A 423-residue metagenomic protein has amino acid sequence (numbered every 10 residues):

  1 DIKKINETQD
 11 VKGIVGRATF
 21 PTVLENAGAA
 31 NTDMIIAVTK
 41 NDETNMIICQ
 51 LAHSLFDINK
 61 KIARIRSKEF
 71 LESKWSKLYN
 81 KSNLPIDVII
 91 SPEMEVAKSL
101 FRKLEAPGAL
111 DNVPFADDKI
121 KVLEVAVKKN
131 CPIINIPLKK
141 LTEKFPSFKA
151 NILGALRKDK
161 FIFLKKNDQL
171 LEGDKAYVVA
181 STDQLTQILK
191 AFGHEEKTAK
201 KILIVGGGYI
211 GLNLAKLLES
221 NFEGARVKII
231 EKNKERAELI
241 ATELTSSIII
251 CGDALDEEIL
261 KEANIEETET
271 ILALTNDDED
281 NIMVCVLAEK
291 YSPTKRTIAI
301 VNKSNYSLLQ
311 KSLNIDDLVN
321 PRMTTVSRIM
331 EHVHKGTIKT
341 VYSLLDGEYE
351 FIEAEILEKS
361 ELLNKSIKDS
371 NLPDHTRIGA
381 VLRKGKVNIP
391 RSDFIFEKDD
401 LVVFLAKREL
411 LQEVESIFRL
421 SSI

Functional and structural regions predicted by a protein language model:
D1-I423: Cytosolic regulatory regions of ion transport systems
